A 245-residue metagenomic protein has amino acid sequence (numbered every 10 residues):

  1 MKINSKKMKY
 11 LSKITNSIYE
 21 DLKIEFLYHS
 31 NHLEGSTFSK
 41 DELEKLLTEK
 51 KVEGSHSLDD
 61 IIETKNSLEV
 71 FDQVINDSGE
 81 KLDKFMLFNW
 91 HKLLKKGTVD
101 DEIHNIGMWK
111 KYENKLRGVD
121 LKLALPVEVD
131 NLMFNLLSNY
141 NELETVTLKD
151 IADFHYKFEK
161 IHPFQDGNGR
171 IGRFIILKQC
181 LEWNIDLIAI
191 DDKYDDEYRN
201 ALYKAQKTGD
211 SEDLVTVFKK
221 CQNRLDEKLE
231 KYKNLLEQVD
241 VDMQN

Functional and structural regions predicted by a protein language model:
M1-N245: FIC/Doc superfamily catalytic core
